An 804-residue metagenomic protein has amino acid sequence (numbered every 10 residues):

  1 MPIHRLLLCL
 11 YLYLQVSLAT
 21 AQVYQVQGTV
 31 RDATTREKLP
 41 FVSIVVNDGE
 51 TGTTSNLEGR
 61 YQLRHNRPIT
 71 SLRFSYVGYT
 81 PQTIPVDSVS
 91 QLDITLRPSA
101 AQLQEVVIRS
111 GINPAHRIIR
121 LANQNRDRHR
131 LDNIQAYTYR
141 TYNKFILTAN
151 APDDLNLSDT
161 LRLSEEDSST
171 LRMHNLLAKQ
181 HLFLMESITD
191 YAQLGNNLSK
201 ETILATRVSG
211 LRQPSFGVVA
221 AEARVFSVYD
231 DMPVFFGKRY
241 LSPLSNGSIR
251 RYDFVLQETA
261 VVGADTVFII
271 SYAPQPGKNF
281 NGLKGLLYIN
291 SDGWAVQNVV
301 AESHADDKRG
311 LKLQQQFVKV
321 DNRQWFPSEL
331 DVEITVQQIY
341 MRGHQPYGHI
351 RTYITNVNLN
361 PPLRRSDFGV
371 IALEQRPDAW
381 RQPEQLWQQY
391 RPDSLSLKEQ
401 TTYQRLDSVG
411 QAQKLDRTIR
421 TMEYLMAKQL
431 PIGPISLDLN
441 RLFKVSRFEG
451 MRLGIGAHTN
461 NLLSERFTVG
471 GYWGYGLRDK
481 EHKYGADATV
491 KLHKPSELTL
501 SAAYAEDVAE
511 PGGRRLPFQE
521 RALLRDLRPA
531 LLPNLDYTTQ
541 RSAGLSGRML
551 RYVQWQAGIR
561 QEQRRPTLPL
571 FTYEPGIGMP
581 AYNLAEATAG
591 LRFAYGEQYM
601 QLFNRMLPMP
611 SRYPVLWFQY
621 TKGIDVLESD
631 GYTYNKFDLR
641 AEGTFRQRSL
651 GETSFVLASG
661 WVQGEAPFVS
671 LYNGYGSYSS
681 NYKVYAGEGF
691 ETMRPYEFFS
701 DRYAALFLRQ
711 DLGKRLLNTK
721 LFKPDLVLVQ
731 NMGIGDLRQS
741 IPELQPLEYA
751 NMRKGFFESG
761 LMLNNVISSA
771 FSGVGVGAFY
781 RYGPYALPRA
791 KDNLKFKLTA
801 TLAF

Functional and structural regions predicted by a protein language model:
M1-T29, I44, S71, S88 (+6 more regions): Bacterial Sec-dependent N-terminal signal peptides
Y24-V26, R31-D48, R67: Short, ordered, surface-exposed loop/turn motifs in non-cytosolic proteins
V42-V46, L72, I108, Y139 (+1 more regions): Hydrophobic beta-strand segments
V46-D48, S71-I84: A short, solvent-exposed loop/turn motif at the edges and junctions of modular extracellular/periplasmic domains
E50-R60: Short, acidic Ser/Thr/Gly-rich low-complexity loop/linker segments typical of extracellular and cell-surface proteins
Y61, S90-L92: Short strand-edge motifs at loop-to-beta-strand transitions and within beta-strands of extracellular beta-rich domains
A100, E105-V267, P274-L283, Y340 (+9 more regions): Structured extracytoplasmic
V234, F368-F804: Exposed, low-structure sequence patches enriched in small/polar residues
